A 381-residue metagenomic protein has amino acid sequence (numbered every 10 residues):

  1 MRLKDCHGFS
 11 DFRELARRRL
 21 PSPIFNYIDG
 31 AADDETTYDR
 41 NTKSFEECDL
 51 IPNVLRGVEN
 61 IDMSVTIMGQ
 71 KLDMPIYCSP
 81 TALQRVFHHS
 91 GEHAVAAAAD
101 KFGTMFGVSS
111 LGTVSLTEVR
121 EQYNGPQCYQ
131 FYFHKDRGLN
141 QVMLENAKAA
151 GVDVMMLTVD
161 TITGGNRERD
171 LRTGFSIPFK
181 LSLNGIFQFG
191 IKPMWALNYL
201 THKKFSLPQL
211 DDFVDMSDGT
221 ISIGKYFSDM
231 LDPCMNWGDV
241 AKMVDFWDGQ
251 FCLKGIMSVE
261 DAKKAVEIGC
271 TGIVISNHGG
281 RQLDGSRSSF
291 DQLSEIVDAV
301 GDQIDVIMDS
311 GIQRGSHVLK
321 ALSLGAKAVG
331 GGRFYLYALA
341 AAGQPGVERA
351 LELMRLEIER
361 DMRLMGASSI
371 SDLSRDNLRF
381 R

Functional and structural regions predicted by a protein language model:
M1-E46, S288-D309, Q313-R381: Alpha/beta catalytic cores of nucleotide-metabolism and tRNA/nucleoside-modifying enzymes
M1-G69, P178-M235, S371-L373, R379: An N-cap/entry alpha-helix motif that binds or orients negatively charged groups
A32-D33, S110-V114, K135, M257 (+1 more regions): Short beta->alpha linker loops
D49, S64-T66, P75-S79, M105-G107 (+2 more regions): Short, conserved beta-strand segments within well-ordered enzyme catalytic domains that often line or immediately flank
L72-L111, L116: Glycine-rich active-site/cofactor-binding loop and its immediate structural neighborhood
Y77-L83, P126-Y132, G224-Y226: Short, basic, glycine/proline-bearing loop/turn elements
L83, A97, E118, Q122 (+2 more regions): Alpha/beta enzyme core
K101-Q122, P126-N140: A gly/proline- and charged-residue-enriched helix-loop-helix capping module
